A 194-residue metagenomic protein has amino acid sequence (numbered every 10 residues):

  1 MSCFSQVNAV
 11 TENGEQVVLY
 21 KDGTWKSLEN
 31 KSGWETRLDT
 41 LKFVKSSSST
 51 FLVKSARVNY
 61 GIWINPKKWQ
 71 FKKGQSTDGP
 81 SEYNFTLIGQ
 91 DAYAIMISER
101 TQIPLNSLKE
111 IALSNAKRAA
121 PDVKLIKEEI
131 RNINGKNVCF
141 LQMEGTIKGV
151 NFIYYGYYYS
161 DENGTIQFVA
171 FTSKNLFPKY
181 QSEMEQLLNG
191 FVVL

Functional and structural regions predicted by a protein language model:
M1-S5: Hydrophobic h-region of N-terminal signal peptides that target proteins for export in Gram-negative bacteria
Q6-T86, T101, D122, D161-E162 (+1 more regions): N-terminal targeting sequences that direct proteins away from the cytosol to non-cytosolic compartments
Q16, N151-I153, T165: Short, mixed charged/polar active-site loops that provide acid/base catalysis or chelate metal/phosphate cofactors
G79-P80, E110-S160: Signature of long, low-cysteine stretches enriched in small and polar/charged residues
P80-E110, I166: A short acidic-to-branched-hydrophobic micro-motif
Q90-A92, N137, Y154, G164 (+1 more regions): Residues that flank catalytic or metal-binding motifs in active/ligand-binding sites
I103-S107, V150, Y180: Solvent-exposed, non-transmembrane alpha-helical starts
F140, Q167-V169: Structural recognition of the beta-strand scaffold that forms the well-ordered cores of secreted hydrolase catalytic
